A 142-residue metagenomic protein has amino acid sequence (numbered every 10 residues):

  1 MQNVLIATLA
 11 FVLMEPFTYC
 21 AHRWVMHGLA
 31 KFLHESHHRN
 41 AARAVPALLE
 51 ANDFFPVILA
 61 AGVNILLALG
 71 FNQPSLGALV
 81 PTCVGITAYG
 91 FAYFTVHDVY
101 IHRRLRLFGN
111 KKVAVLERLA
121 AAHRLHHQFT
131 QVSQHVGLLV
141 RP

Functional and structural regions predicted by a protein language model:
M1, L9-L13, F17, G28-L29 (+3 more regions): Cytosolic/stromal cytosol-facing helical appendages immediately following the last transmembrane segment
I6: Aromatic-acidic/polar surface patches that form glycan- and anion
H22: Residue-level signal for inorganic ion chemistry
P56-A60: Hydrophobic alpha-helical transmembrane segments
A61-L69: Alpha-helical transmembrane segments of multipass membrane proteins
